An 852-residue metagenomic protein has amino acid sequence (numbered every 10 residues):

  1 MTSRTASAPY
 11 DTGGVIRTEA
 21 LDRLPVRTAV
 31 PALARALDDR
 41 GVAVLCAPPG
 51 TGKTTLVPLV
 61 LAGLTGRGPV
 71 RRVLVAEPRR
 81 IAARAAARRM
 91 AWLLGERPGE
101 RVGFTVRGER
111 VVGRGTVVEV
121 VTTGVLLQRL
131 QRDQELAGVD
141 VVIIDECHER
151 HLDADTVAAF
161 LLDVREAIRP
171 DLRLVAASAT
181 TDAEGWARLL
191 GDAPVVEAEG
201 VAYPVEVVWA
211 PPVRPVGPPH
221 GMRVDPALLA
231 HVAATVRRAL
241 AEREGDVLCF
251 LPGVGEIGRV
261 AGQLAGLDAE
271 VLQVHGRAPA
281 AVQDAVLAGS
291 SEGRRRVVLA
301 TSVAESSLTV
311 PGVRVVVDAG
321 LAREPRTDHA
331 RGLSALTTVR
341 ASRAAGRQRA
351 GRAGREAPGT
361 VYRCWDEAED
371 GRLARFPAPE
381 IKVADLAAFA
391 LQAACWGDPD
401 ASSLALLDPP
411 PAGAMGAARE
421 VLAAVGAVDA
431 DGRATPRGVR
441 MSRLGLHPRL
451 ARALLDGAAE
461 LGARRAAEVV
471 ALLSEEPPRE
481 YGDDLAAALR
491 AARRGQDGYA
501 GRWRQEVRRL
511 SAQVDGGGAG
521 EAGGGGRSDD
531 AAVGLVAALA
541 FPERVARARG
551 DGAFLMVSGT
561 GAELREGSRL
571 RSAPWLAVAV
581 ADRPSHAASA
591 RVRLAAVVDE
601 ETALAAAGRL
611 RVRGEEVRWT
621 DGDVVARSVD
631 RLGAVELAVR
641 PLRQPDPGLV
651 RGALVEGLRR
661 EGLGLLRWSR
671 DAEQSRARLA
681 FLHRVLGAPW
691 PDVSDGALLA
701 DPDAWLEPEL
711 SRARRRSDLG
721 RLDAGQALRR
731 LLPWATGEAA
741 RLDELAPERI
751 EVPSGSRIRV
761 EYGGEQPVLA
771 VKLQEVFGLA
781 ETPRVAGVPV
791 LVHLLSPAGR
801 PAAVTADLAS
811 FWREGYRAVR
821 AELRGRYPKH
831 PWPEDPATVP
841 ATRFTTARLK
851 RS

Functional and structural regions predicted by a protein language model:
M1-A453, A519-A522: P-loop NTPase motor module signature
T55, G255, Q263-G266, E270-Q273 (+4 more regions): Second RecA-like catalytic domain
E100-V106, V536, G552, R759: Long, charged, glycine-rich C-terminal linkers/tails
D133-E149, D155-A158, A319-R323, T327 (+8 more regions): Extended active-site and interfacial segments that coordinate phosphate-rich ligands in large catalytic machineries
I143-I144, E270, V274-Q283, L308 (+3 more regions): Charge-dense polyanion-binding interfaces
V195-A198, G552-V557, V617-R618, E748-P753: Short acidic-hydrophobic surface loop/beta-edge motif
G550, E563, T620-S852: Charged, non-catalytic accessory extensions
